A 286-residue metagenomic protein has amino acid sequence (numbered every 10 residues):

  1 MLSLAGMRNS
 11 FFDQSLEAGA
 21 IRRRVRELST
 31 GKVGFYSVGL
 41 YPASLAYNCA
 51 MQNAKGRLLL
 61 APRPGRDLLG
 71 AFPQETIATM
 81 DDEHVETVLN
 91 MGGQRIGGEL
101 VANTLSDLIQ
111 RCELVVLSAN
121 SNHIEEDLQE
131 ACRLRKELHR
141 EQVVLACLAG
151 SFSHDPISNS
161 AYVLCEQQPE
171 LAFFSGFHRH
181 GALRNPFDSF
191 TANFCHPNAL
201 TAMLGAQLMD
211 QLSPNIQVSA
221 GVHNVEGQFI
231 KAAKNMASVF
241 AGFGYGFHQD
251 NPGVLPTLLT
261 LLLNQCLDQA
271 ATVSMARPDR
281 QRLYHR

Functional and structural regions predicted by a protein language model:
L2, G6-N103, D107-I109, H139 (+1 more regions): NAD(P)+-binding Rossmann beta1-loop-alpha1 motif at the extreme N-terminus of oxidoreductases
L28-S29, E137-Q142, R277-D279: Short helix-terminating capping/connector loops at secondary-structure junctions
F35, L58-L60, L145-C147, F173 (+1 more regions): Structural beta-sheet core signal
Y36, L40-S44, D67, N122 (+5 more regions): Conserved active-site and cofactor/substrate-binding residues in soluble primary-metabolism enzymes
V38, R63, S118-N120, G150 (+1 more regions): Structural motif
G98-A102, L171, V218: Generic structural signal for residues in well-ordered beta-strands
L105, I109, E113-D188, A202-L204: Rossmann-like NAD(P)(H) cofactor-binding subdomain of soluble oxidoreductases
V163-E170, S189-Y284: Internal alpha-helical scaffold of NAD(P)-dependent oxidoreductase catalytic cores
